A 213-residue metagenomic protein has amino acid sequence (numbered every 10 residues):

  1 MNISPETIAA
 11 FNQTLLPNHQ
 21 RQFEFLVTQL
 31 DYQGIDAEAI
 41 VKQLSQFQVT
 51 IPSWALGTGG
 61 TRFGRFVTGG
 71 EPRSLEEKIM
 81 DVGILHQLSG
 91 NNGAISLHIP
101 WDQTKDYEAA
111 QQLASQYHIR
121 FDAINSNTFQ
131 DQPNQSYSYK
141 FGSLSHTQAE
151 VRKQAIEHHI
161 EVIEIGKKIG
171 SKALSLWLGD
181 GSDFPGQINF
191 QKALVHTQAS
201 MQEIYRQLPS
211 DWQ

Functional and structural regions predicted by a protein language model:
M1-T147: Alpha/beta catalytic barrel-like cores
I3, N18, Q29-Q43, R120 (+1 more regions): Active-site acidic/histidine proton-transfer and metal-coordination neighborhood in alpha/beta enzyme cores
